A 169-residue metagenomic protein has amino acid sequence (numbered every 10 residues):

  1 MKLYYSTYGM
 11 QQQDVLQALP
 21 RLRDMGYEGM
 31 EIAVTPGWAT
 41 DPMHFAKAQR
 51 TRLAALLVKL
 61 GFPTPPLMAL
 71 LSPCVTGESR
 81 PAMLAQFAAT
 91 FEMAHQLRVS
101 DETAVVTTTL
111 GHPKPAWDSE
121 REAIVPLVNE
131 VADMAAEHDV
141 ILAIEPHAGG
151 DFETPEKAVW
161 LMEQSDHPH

Functional and structural regions predicted by a protein language model:
M1-D14: Boundary/entry segment of secreted carbohydrate-active catalytic domains
K2, P63, A104-V105, I141 (+1 more regions): Proline-centered loop/turn at the N-terminus of a beta-strand
T7, L110, I144-A148: Short glycine-centered, acidic/aromatic-flanked micro-motifs in structured strand/loop junctions that mark active-site
M10-Q11, P113-A116, G149-G150: Glycine-/small-residue-rich active-site loops that bind phosphorylated ligands and cofactors
M10-Q13, A82-A85, E153: Residue-level signal for the nucleotide or nucleotide-sugar donor/cofactor binding architecture
D14-A18, A48-A54, E156: Alpha-helical scaffolding within the catalytic cores of extracellular/periplasmic polymer-degrading hydrolases
L16-L19, R23, G29-I32, P126-H169: Acidic/histidine-rich catalytic cores of soluble enzymes
E28, I32-P126: Structural motif corresponding to the early beta-alpha repeats
